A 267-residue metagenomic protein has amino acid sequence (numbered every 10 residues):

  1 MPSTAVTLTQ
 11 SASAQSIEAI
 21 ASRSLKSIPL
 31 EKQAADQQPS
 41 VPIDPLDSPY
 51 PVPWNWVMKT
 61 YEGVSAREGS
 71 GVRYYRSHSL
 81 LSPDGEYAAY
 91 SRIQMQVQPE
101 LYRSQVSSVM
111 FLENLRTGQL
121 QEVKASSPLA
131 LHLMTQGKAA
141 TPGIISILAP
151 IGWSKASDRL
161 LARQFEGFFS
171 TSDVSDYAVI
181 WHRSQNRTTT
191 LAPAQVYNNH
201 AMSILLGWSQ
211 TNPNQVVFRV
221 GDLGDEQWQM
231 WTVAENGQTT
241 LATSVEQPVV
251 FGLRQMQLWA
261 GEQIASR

Functional and structural regions predicted by a protein language model:
P2-R267: Sequence signature of WD/YWTD-type beta-propeller architectures
